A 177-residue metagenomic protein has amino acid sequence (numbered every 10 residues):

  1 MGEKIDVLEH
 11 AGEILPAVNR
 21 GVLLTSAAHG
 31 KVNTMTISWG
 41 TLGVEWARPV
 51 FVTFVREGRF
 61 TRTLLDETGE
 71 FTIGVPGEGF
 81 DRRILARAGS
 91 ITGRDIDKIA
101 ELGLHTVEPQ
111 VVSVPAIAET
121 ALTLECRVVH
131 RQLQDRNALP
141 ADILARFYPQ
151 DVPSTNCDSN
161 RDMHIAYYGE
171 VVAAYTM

Functional and structural regions predicted by a protein language model:
M1-M177: Basic, polyanion-binding surface patches
